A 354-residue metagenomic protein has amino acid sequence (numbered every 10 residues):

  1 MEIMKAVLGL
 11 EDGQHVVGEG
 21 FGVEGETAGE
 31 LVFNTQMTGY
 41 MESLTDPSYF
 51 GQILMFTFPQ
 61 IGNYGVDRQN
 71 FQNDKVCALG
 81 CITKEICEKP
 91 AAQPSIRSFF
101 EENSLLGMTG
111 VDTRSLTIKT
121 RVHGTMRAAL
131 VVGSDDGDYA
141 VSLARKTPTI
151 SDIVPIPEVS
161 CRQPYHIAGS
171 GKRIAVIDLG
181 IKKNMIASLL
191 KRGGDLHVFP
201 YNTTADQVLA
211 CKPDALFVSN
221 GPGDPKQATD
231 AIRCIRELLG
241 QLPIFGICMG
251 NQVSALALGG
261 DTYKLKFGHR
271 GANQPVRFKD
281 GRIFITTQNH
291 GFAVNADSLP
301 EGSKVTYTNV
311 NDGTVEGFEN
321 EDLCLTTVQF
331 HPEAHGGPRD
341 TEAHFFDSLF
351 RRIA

Functional and structural regions predicted by a protein language model:
K5-Y49: Intrinsically disordered, low-complexity, positively charged segments
L10, F33, F56, T83 (+2 more regions): General beta-strand structural signal in soluble alpha/beta enzymes
T38-M41, P47, V66-T109, T113-H166 (+6 more regions): Amide-donor transfer/coupling interface in amidating biosynthetic enzymes
I53, G80, D214-A215: Short, Asp-centered acidic motifs that coordinate Mg2+ and/or phosphate in catalytic or ligand-binding sites
D178, L189, L216: Conserved hydrophobic/aromatic pocket- or pore-lining residues that grip, position, or stack substrates in active sites
N184-V198: Short helix-loop-beta junction
F217-K226: Short glycine/threonine-rich loop/turn motifs
G246, G250, A255: Gly/Ala-rich beta-loop-alpha elbow adjacent to hydrolase catalytic centers
